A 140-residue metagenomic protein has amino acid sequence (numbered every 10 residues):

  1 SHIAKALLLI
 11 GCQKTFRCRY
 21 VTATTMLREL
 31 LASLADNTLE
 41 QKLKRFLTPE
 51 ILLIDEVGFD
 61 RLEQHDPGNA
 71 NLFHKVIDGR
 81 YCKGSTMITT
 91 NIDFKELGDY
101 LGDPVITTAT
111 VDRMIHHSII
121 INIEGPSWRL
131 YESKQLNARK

Functional and structural regions predicted by a protein language model:
S1-F16: Walker A/P-loop
L8, I51, S85-M87: Residue-level preference for the first positions of well-ordered beta-strands
R17, E50-I51: The start of beta-strands in P-loop NTPase/AAA+ ATPase cores
R17, V21, T25-K44, V57-K140: Replace "adjacent to P-loop NTPase cores in ATP/GTP-dependent enzymes" with "adjacent to NTP-binding cores
L47: Conserved signature/switch motifs of ABC ATPase nucleotide-binding domains
